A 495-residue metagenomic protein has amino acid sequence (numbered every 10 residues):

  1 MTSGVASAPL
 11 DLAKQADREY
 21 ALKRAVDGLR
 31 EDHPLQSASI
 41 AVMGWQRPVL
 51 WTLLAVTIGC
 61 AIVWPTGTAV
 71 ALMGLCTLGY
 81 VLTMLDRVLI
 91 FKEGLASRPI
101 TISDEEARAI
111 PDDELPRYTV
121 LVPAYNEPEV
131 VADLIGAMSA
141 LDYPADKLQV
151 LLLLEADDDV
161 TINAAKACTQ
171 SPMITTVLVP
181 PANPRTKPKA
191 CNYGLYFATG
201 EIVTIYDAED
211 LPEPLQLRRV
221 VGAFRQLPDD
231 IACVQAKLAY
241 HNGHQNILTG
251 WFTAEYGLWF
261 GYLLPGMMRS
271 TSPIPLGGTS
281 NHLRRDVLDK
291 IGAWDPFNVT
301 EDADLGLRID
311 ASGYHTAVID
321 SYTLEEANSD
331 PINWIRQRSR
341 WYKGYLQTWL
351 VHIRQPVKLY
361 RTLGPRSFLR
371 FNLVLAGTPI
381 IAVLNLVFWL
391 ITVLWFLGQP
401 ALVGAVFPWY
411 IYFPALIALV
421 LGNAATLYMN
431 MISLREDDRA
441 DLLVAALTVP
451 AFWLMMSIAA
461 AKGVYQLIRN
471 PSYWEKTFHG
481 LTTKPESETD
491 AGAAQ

Functional and structural regions predicted by a protein language model:
Q15-K23, G28-P34, T83-R117, P128-D133 (+3 more regions): Juxtamembrane C-terminal module of membrane proteins
P116-T119, Q149, D289, D304: Cell-envelope/extracellular polymer assembly enzymes that use nucleotide-activated donors
V122-D133, A156-D159: Active-site beta-to-alpha loop of glycosyltransferases that engages the nucleotide-sugar donor
S139-A182: Acidic donor-binding segment of Leloir-type glycosyltransferases
A167-E201, P214-V299, S339-V351: Long helical/loop segments within the catalytic core of UDP-sugar-dependent glycosyltransferases, especially the large
D207-L211, W294-F297, I309: The conserved acidic donor/metal-binding loop of glycosyltransferases
V299-L305: Acidic donor-binding loop at a coil-to-helix junction in glycosyltransferase catalytic cores that engages
G306-L324: Catalytic donor-sugar/metal-binding loop of nucleotide-sugar-dependent glycosyltransferases
